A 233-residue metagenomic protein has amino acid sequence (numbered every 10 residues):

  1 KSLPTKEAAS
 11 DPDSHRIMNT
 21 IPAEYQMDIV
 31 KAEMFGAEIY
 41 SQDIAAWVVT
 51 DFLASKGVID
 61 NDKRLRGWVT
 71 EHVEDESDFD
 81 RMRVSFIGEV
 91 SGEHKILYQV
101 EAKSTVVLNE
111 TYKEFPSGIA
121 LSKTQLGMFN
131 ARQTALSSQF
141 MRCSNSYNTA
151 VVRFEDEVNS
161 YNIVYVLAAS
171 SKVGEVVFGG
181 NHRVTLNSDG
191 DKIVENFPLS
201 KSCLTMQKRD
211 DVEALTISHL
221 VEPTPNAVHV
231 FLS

Functional and structural regions predicted by a protein language model:
K1-H15: Bacterial Sec-dependent signal peptides at the C-terminal "C-region" and cleavage site
P12-N109, L121-N130, A135-N159, C203-S233: Active-site-proximal loop/helix of nucleotide/amide-processing enzymes and allied scaffolds
H72, F86-G88, A102, R153-F154 (+3 more regions): Surface-exposed beta-strand edges and flanking loops
I96-K113, V176-I193: A short, surface-exposed beta-strand/turn
G118: Intrinsically disordered, low-complexity polar regions and short flexible loop motifs
S144-V184: Hydrophobic, aromatic-enriched interface-forming segments
I193-E195, S200-M206: Active-site-proximal segments of catalytic enzyme domains that coordinate small-molecule cofactors or metal ions
